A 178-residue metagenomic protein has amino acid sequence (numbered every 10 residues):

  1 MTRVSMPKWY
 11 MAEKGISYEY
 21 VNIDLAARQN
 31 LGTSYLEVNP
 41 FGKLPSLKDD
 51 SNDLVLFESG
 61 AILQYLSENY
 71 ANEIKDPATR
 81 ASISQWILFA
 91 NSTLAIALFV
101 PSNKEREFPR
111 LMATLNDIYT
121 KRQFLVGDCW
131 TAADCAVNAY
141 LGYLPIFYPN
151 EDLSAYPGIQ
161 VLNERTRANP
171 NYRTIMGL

Functional and structural regions predicted by a protein language model:
M1-R110, N116, Q123: GST-like domain detector, emphasizing the conserved glutathione-binding G-site in the N-terminal thioredoxin-like
L66, A78, W86-A168, R173-I175: GST-like fold's C-terminal all-alpha helical module
